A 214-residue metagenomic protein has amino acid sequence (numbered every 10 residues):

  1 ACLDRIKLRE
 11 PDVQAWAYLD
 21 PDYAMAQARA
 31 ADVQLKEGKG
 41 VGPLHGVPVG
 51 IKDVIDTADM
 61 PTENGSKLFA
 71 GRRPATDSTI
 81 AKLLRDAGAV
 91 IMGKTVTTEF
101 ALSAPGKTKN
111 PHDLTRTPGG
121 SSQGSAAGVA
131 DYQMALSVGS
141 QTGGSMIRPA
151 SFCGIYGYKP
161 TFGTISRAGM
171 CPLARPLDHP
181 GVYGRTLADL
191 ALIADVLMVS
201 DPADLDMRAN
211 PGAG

Functional and structural regions predicted by a protein language model:
A1-G143: Gly/Ser-rich catalytic/binding loops embedded in alpha/beta enzyme cores
M25, I155-G157, V182: Conserved hydrophobic/aromatic beta-strand scaffold that supports enzyme active sites
A75-T79, S122-Q123, C153, R185-A188 (+1 more regions): Residues forming well-ordered secondary-structure scaffolds
G120-Q123, A150-C153, P160, A174-D178: Short, solvent-exposed loop/turn segments at the edges of secondary structure
D131, T142-A168: Glycine/threonine-rich beta-strand-loop-alpha-helix active-site module that forms ligand/phosphate-binding
K159-G214: A short helix-breaking turn/cap at a secondary-structure junction
